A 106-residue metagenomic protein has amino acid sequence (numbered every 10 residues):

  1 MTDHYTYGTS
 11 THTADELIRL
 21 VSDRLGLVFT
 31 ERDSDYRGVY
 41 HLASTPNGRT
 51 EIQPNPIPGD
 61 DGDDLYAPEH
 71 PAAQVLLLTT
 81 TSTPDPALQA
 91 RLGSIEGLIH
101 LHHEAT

Functional and structural regions predicted by a protein language model:
M1-R24: Short, extreme N-terminal segment that most often corresponds to the first beta-strand
T2, D35-R37, L77: Exposed acidic/polar residues on beta-strands and adjacent loops within beta-sheet cores, strongest in beta-propeller
Y7, P71-S82: Short, hydrophobic/proline-enriched secondary-structure or compact coil segments at domain edges
S10, Q53-N55, L78-T80, E104: A structural detector for beta-sheet-dominated domains
T13, P58, T83-P84: Residues that cap or initiate secondary-structure elements
D23-D33, S94-A105: Short secondary-structure junctions
T30-P71: Short, intrinsically disordered low-complexity segments
T79-H102: Short, compact, well-ordered microdomains
